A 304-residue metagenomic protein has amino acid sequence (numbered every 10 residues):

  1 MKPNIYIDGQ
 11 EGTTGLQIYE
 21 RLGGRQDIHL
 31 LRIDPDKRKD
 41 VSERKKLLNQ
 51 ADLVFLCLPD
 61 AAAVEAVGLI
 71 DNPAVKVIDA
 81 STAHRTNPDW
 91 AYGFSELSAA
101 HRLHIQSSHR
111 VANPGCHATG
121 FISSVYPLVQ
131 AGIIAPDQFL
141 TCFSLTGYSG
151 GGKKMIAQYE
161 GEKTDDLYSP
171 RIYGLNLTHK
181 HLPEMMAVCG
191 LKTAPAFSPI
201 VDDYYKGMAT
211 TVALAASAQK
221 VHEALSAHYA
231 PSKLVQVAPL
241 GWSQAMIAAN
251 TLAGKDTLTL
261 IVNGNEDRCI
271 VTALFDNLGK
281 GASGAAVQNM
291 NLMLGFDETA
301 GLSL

Functional and structural regions predicted by a protein language model:
M1-Y173, N263-N265, A300: N-terminal Rossmann-like NAD(P) cofactor-binding subdomain of oxidoreductases, focused on the glycine-rich
G9, T13, C116-S123, N176-P183 (+4 more regions): Conserved active-site and cofactor/substrate-binding residues in soluble primary-metabolism enzymes
Y19, I122-V129, L182-M186, S226 (+1 more regions): Predominant activation on well-ordered alpha-helical scaffold segments within soluble catalytic domains
R21, R25, A131, V188 (+3 more regions): Change "in soluble alpha/beta enzymes" to "in soluble alpha/beta proteins
S107-H109, M208-T210, D267-C269: Short amphipathic alpha-helical segments
L167, L177-P239: C-terminal substrate-binding/catalytic lobe of Rossmann-fold NAD(P)-dependent dehydrogenases
Y173-L177, I200, A248-L252: Short Gly/Pro-enriched turn/cap motifs at secondary-structure boundaries
A213-L304: C-terminal active-site/capping subdomain that shapes the small-molecule cofactor and substrate pocket of enzyme
